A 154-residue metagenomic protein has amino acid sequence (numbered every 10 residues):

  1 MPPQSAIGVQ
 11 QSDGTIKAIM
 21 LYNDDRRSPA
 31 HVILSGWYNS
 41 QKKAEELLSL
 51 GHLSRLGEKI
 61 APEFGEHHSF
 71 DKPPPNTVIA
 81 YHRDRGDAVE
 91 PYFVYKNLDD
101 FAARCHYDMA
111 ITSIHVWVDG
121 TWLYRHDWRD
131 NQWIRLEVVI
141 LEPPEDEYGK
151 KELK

Functional and structural regions predicted by a protein language model:
M1-P29: Short, extreme N-terminal segment that most often corresponds to the first beta-strand
G8, N39-S40: Bulky hydrophobic/aromatic packing residues
R27-L34, D146-E152: A short, polar/proline- and glycine-enriched secondary-structure boundary/capping micro-motif
S40-K154: Low-complexity intrinsically disordered segments
